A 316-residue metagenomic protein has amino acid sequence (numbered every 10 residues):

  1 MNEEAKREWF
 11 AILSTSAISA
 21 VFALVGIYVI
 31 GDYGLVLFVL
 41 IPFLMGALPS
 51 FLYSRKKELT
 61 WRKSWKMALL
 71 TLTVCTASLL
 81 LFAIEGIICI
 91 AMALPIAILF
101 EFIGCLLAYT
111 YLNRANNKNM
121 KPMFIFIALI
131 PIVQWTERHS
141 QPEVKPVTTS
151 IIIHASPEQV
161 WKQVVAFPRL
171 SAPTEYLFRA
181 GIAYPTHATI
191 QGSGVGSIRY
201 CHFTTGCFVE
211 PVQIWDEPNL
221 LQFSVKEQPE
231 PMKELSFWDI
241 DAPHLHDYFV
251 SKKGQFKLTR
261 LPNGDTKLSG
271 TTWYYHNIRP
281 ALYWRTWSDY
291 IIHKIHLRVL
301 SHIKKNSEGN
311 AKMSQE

Functional and structural regions predicted by a protein language model:
N2-L35, V39-L52, L69-V74, S78 (+2 more regions): Hydrophobic ligand-binding cavity/cleft-lining segments
K63-L112: Membrane-embedded alpha-helical segments of integral membrane proteins
N117-I130, H302-E316: Short, highly charged C-terminal tails/helix-capping segments
T149-I151, V209-I214, D239-I240, S251-R260: Hydrophobic/aromatic beta-strand elements that line small-molecule binding cavities or substrate pockets in beta-rich
I153-E158, Q213-L220, K257-K267, K304-K312: A short, structured loop/turn motif at beta-sheet edges
N219-Q228: Short, solvent-exposed secondary-structure boundary/capping segments
M232-L245: Short, surface-exposed loop/helix-turn segments at secondary-structure junctions that function as lids/hinges flanking
A242-P243, W273-I295: A short acidic/glycine-rich loop-to-helix N-cap element
